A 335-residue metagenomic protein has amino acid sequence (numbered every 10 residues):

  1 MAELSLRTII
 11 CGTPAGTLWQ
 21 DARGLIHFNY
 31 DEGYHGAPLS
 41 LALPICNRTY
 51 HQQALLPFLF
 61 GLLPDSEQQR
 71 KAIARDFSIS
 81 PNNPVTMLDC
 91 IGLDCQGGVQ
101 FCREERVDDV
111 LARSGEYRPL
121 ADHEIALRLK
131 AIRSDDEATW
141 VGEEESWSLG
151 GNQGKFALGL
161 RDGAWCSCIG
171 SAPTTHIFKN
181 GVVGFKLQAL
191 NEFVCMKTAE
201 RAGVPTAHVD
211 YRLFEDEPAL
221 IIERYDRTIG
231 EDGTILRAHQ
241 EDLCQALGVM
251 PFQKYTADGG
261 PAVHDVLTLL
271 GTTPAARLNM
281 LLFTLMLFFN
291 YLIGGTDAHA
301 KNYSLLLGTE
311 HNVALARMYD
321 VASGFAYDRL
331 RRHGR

Functional and structural regions predicted by a protein language model:
M1-R335: Phosphate/dinucleotide-binding and metal-coordinating scaffold of catalytic cores in nucleotide-dependent enzymes
